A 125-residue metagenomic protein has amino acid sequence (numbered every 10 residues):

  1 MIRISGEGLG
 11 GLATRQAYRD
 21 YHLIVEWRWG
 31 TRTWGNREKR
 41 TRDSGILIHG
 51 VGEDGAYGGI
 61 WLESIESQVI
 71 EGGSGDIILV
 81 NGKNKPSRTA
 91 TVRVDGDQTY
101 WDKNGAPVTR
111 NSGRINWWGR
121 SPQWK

Functional and structural regions predicted by a protein language model:
M1-K125: Carbohydrate-interacting regions of secretory-pathway proteins
